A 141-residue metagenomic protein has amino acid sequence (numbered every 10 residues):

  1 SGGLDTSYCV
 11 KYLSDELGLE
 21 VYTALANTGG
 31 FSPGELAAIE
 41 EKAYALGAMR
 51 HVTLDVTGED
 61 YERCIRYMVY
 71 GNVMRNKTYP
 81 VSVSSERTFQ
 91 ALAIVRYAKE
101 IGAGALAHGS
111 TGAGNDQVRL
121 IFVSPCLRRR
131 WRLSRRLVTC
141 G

Functional and structural regions predicted by a protein language model:
S1-G141: ATP-dependent adenylation/nucleotidyltransferase module used to activate substrates
